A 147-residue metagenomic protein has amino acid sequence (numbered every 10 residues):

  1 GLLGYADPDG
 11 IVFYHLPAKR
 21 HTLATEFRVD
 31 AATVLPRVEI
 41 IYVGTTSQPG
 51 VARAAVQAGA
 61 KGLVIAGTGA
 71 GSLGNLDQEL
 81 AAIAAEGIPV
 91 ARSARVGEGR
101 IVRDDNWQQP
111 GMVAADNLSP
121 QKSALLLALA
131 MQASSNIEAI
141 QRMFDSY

Functional and structural regions predicted by a protein language model:
G1-G71: Accessory alpha-helical/coil subdomains and C-terminal extensions that flank or cap enzyme catalytic cores
G71-Y147: ATP/nucleoside-binding phosphotransfer catalytic cores, i.e., glycine-rich phosphate-binding loops
